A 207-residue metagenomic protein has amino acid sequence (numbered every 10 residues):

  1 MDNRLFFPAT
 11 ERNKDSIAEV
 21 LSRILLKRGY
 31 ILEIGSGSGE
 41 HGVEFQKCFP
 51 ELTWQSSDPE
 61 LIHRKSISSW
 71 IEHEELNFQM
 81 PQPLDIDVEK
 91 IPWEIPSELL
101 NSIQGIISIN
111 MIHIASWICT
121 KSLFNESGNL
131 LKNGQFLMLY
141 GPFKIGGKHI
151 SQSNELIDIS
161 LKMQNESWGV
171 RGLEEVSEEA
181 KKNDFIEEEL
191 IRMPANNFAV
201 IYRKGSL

Functional and structural regions predicted by a protein language model:
M1-R28: Class I SAM-dependent methyltransferase Rossmann-like catalytic core, especially the SAM/SAH-binding loop
L32, E40-W93: Class I SAM-dependent methyltransferase SAM/SAH-binding core
G37: Conserved glycine-rich SAM-binding loop
I107: A conserved beta-strand element that flanks and buttresses the S-adenosyl-L-methionine
I114-S127: A short, conserved alpha-helix within the catalytic core of class I
G134-G146: Conserved beta-strand signature within the Rossmann-like core of class I S-adenosyl-L-methionine
I150-E174: Conserved Class I S-adenosyl-L-methionine
F185-L207: Core SAM-dependent methyltransferase catalytic element
